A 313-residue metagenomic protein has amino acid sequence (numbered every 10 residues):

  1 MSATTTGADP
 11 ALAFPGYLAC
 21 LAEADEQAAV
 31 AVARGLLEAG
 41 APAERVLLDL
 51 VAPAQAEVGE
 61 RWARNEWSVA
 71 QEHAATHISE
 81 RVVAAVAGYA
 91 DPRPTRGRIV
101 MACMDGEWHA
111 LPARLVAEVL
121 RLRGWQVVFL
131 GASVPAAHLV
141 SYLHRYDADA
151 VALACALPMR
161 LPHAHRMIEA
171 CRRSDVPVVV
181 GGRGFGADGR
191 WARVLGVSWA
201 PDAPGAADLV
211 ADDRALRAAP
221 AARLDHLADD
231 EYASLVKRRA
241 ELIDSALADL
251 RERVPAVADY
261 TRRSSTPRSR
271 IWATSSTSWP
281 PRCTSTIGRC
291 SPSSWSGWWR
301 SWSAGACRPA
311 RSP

Functional and structural regions predicted by a protein language model:
M1-D91, L242-G305, A310-S312: Long amphipathic alpha-helical segments
A41, G124-Q126, V176: Short phosphate-binding/catalytic loops that engage adenosine nucleotides
G97-V100: Conserved hydrophobic helix-helix packing surfaces used for dimerization/oligomerization
C103-L111: Active-site-adjacent loop and "lid" segments of alpha/beta metabolic enzymes
R114-V128: Short helix-loop-beta junction
F129, V134-W191: Cofactor-cradling patches in redox/metallo enzymes
R183-Y232: Peripheral docking tails and interdomain loops at the edges of cofactor- or intermediate-handling domains
